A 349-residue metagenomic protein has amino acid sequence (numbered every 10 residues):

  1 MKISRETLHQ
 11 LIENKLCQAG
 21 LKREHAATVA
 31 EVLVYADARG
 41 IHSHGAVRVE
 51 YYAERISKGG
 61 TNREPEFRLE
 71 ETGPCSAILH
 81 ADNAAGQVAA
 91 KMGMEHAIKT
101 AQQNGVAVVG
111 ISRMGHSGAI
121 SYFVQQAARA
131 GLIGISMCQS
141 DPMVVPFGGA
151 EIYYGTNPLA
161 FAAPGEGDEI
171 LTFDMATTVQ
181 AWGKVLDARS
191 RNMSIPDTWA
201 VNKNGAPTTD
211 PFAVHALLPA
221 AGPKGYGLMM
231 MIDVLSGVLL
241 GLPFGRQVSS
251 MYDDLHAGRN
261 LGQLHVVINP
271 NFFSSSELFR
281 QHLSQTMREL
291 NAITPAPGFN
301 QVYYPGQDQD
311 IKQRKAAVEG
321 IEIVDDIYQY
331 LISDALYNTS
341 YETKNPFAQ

Functional and structural regions predicted by a protein language model:
M1-S4, L21-V47, T61-T72, A257-N260: N-terminal glycine-rich anion-binding loops that anchor highly charged ligand groups
K2-I3, L8, Q18, F244-Q349: Catalytic-core signal marking the mid-to-C-terminal active-site face
G45-I98: Active-site cofactor/substrate anionic-group-binding motifs, chiefly glycine- and Lys/Arg-rich phosphate-binding loops
E70-S76, H80, M92-A107, A200-A216: Residues forming anionic-ligand binding surfaces in small-molecule and nucleic-acid pockets of primarily soluble enzymes
I78-E166: A generic, well-ordered mixed alpha/beta core segment in the N-terminal half of proteins
V144-P211: Phosphate/diphosphate-binding glycine-rich loops and adjacent basic-rich segments that engage nucleotide
S190-R246, M251-Y252: Secondary-shell segments that build the walls of catalytic and ion/ligand-binding clefts
